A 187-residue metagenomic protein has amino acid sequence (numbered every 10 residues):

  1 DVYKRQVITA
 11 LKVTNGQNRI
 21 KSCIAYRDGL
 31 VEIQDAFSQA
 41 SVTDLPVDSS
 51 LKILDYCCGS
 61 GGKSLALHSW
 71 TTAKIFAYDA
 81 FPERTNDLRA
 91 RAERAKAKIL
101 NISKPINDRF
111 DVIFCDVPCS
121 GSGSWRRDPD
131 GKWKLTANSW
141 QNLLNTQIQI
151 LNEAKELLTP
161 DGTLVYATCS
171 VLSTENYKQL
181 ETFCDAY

Functional and structural regions predicted by a protein language model:
D1-Y187: S-adenosylmethionine
